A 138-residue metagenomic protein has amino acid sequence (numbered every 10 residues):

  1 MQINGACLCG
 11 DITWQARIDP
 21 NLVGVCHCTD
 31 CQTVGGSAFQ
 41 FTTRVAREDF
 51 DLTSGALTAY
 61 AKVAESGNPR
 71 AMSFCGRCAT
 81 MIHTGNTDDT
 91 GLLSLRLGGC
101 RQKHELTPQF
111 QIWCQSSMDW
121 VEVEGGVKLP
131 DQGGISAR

Functional and structural regions predicted by a protein language model:
M1-R138: A short Gly-Trp-Pro
